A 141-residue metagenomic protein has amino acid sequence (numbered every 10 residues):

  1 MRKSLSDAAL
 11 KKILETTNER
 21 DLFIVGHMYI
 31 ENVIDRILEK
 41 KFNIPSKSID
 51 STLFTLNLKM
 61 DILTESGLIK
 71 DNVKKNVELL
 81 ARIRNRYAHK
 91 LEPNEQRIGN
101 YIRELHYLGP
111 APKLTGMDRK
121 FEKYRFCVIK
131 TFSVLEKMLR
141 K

Functional and structural regions predicted by a protein language model:
M1-K141: Amphipathic alpha-helical interface elements
